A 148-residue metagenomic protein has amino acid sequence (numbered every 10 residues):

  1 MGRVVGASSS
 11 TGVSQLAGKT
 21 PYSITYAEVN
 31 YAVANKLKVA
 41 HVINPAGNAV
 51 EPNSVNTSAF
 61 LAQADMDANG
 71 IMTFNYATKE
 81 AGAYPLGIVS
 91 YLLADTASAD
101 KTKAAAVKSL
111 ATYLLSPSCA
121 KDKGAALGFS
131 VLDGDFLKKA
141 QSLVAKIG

Functional and structural regions predicted by a protein language model:
M1-Q63: Ligand-binding pocket segment of bilobal, Venus flytrap-like solute-binding proteins
V4, Q15, N30, D65-D67 (+3 more regions): Residue-level signal for the start and early helices of compact helical domains
K19, I24, D67-N69, A77 (+1 more regions): Short linear sequence motifs
H41-Y91: Periplasmic-binding protein-like
F74-G148: Extracellular/periplasmic juxtamembrane helices and adjacent flexible linkers that interface with membrane partners
